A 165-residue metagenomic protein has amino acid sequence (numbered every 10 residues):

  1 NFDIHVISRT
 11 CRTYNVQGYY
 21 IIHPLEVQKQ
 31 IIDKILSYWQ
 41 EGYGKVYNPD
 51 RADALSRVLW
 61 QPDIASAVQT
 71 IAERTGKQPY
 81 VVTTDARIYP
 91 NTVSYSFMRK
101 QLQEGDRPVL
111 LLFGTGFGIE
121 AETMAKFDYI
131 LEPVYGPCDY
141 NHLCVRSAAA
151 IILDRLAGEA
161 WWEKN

Functional and structural regions predicted by a protein language model:
N1-D85, A150-L153, A157, W161: RNA substrate-binding interface of SAM-dependent RNA methyltransferases
Q17, P79, P108-V109, D128: Conserved acidic residues
Q30, V93, Y140: Residues that form or flank phosphate/diphosphate-binding pockets in enzymes that use nucleotide phosphates
K34-L36, Y95-R99, A125-D128, R146: Short, glycine/charged-enriched secondary-structure capping and boundary segments
I64-Q69, Y89-P90, P137-Y140: A short acidic, often aromatic-flanked loop/helix-cap motif at beta-alpha or helix-coil junctions that lines enzyme
V82-T123, P133: Long, charge-patterned amphipathic alpha-helical coiled-coil/hairpin "stalk" segments used as oligomerization
F117-N165: Structured adenosyl-cofactor binding patch, chiefly the S-adenosyl-L-methionine
